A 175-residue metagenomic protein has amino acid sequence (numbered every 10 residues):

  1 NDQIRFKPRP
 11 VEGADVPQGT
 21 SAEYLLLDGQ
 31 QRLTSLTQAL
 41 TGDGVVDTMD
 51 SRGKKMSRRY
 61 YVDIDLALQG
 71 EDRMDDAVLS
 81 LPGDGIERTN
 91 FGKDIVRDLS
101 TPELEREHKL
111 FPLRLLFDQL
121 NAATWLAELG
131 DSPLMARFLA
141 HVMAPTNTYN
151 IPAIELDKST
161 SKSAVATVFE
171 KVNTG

Functional and structural regions predicted by a protein language model:
N1-G175: Basic- and aromatic-enriched surface patches that contact anionic nucleotides/nucleic acids
